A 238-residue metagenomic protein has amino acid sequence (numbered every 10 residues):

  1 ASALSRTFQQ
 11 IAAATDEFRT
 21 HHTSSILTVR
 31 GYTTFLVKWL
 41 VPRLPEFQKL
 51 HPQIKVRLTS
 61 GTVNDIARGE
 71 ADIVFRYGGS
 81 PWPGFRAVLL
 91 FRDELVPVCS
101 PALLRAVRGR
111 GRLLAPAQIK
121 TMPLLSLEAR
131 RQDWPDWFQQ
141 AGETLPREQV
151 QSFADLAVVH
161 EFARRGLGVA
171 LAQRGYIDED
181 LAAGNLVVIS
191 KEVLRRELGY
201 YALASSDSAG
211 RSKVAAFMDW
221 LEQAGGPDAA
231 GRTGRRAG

Functional and structural regions predicted by a protein language model:
A1-T20: Alpha-helical "hinge/linker" immediately C-terminal to small N-terminal DNA-binding modules
T20-L27, Q118-K120: Immediate post-signal peptide segment of exported/extracytoplasmic ligand-binding proteins
S24-P83, R235: Central regulatory/effector-binding core of bacterial HTH transcription factors
T28-R30, V74, V98, L125 (+2 more regions): Short, well-ordered beta-strand segments
Q53, R174-A183, E192-G238: C-terminal effector-binding regulatory domain of bacterial HTH transcription factors
T59-Q132, D136-S152: Acidic, Gly/Pro-rich loop/turn segments at junctions of secondary structure
W82-F91, D180-S190: Ligand-binding "clamshell"
L145-I189, R195: Hydrophobic hinge/microswitch elements
